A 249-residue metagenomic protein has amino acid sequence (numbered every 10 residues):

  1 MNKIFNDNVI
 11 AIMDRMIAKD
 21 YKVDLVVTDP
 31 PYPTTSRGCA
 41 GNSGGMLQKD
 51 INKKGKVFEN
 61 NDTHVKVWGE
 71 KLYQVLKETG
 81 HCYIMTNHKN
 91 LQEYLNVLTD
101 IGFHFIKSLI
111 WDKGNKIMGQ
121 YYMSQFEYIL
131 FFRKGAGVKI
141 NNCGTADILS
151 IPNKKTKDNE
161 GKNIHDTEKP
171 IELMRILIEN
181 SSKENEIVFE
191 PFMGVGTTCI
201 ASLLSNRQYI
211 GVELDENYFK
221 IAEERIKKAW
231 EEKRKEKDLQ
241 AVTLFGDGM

Functional and structural regions predicted by a protein language model:
M1-I4: Extreme N-terminal starter segment of soluble prokaryotic enzymes
N8: Conserved acidic residues
A11, K89-E93, N217: Short alpha-helical
I12, V67-K71, L173-L177: Well-ordered alpha-helical segments embedded in enzymatic catalytic cores
R15-V23, Y32, S36-D50, V97-M249: Class I S-adenosyl-L-methionine
V26-V27: Hydrophobic beta-strand segment of the Class I
I51-E59: The substrate-binding groove and active-site-proximal loops of carbohydrate-active enzymes, especially glycoside
F58-G114: Conserved Class I SAM-dependent methyltransferase catalytic core
